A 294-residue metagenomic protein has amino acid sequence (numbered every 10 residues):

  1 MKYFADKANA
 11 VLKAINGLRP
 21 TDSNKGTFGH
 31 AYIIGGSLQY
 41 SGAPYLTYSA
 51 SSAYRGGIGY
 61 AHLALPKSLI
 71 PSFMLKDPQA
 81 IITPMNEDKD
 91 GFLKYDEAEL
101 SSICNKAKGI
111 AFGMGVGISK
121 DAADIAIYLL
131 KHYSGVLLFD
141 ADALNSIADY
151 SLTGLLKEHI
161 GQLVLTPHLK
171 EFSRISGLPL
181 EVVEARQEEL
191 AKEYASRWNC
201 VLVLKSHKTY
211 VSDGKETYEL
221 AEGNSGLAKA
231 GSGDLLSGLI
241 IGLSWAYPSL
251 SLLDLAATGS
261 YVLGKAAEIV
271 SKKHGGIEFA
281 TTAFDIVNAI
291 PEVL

Functional and structural regions predicted by a protein language model:
M1-V136, N145-V164, L169, S173-L294: Small-residue (G/A/S/T)-rich helix-start motifs and N-terminal tracts that mark the onset
